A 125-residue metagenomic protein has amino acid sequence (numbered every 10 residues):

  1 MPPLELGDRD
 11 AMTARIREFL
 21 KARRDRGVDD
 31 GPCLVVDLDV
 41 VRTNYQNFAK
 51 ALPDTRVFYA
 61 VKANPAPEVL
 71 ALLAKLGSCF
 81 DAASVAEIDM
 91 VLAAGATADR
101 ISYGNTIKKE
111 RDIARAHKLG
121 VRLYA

Functional and structural regions predicted by a protein language model:
M1-Y124: A charged N-terminal "starter" segment
